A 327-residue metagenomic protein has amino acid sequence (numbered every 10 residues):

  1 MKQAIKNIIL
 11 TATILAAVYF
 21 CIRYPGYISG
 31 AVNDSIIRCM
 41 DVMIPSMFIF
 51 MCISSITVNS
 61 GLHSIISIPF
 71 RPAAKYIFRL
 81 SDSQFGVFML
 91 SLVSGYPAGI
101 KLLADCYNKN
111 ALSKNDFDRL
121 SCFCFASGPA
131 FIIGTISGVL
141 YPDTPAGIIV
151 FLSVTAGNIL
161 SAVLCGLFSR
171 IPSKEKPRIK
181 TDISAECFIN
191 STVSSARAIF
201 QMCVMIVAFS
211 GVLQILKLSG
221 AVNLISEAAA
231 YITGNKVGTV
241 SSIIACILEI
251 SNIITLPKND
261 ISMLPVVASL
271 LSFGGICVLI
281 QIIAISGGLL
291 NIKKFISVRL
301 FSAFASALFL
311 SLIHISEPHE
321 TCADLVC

Functional and structural regions predicted by a protein language model:
I9-I28, F50-G61, G166-F168, F209-G220: Structural signal for alpha-helical transmembrane segments and their membrane-water exit/capping regions in multi-pass
P45, I49-L102: Membrane helical hairpin/interfacial module
M47, I149-A162: Alpha-helical transmembrane segments
L62, T192, A196-S269: Transmembrane helical segments that form the transport core of multi-pass membrane transport proteins
I77-Y141, S242-K258, L264-L289, S297-L300: Alpha-helical membrane segments and immediately flanking helix-loop junctions that form or couple to the substrate/ion
G157-S161, C165, L213, G275 (+1 more regions): Alpha-helical transmembrane segments of multipass membrane proteins
R170-V193: Intrinsically disordered, low-complexity non-transmembrane regions of multi-pass membrane transporters
I313-H314, P318, C322-C327: Single conserved hydrophobic/aromatic residue that forms the stacking wall/gate of nucleotide- or nucleobase-binding
